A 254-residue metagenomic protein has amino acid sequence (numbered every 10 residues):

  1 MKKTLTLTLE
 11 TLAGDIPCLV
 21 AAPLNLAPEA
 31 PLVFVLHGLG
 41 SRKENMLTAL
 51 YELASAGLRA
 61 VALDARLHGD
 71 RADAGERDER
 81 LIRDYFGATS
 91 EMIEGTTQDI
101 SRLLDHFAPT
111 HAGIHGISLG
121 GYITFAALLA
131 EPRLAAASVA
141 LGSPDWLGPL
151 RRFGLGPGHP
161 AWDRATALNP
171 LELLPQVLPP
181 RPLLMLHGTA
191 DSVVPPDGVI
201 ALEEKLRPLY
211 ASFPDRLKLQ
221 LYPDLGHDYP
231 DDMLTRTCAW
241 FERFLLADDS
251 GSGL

Functional and structural regions predicted by a protein language model:
M1-P28: N-terminal cap/lid segment of alpha/beta-hydrolase-fold proteins
E29-G38: Short beta-strand element of the alpha/beta-hydrolase
L39-Y51, A65: The serine-hydrolase catalytic nucleophile loop
E52-E79: Conserved alpha/beta-hydrolase
I82-F107: Alpha/beta-hydrolase active-site loop
S101-H159, A165: Primarily recognizes the serine-hydrolase "nucleophile elbow" in alpha/beta-hydrolase and SGNH/GDSL folds
L147-A211: The feature captures the conserved acid-bearing segment of alpha/beta-hydrolase catalytic domains
P208-L254: C-terminal catalytic histidine-bearing segment of alpha/beta-hydrolase fold enzymes
